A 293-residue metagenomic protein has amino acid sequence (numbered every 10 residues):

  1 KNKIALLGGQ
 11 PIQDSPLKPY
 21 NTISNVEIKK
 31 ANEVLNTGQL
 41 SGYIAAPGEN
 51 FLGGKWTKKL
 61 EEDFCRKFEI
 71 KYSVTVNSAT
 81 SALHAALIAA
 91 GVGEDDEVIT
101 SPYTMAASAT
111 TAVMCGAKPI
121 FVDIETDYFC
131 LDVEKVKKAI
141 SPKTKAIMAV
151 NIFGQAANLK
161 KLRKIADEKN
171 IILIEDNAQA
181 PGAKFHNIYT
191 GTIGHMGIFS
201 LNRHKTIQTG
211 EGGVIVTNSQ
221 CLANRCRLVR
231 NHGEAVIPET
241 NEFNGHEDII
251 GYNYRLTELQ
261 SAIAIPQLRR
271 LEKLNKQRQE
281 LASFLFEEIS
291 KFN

Functional and structural regions predicted by a protein language model:
K1-T80, H84-I88, G93, D167: Conserved PLP-binding active-site segment in aminotransferase class I/II-type PLP enzymes
K30-A31, F64, A82, V98 (+10 more regions): Generic structural signal for small/hydrophobic residues in well-ordered secondary structure, especially within
T57, E61, V133, A282: Short amphipathic alpha-helical/adjacent loop interface patches that line ligand and macromolecule-binding sites
E62, K160-R163, S283, E287: Active-site phosphate/pyrophosphate- and oxyanion-stabilizing loops and adjacent acidic/basic residues in soluble
E69, A85, S101, I207-E211: Conserved beta-strand->loop/alpha-helix structural units within folded catalytic cores of enzymes with alpha/beta
A82-L87, S108, A112, G213 (+1 more regions): Buried hydrophobic packing segments
I88-N177, K184: PLP-dependent aminotransferase-like
A180-H186, I193-N293: Active-site region of PLP-dependent enzymes
